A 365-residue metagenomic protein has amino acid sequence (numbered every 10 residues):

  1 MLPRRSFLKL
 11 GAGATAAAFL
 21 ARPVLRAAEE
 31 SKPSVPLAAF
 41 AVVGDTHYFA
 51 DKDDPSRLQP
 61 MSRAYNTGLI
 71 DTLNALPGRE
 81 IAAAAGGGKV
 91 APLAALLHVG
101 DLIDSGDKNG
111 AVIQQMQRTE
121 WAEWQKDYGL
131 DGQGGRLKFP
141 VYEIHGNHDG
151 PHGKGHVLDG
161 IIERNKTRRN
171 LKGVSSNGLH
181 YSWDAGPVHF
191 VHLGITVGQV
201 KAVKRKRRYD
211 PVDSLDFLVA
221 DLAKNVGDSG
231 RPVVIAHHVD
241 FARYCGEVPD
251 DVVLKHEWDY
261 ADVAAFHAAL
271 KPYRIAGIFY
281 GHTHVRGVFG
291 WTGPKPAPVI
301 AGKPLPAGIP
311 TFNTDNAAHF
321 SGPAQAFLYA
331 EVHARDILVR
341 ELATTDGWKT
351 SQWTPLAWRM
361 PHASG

Functional and structural regions predicted by a protein language model:
M1-T15: N-terminal secretory signal peptides and thylakoid transit peptides that target proteins across membranes
A27-Q114: N-terminal active-site segment of His-dependent metallophosphoesterases
P36-A38, A91-A95, R136-V141, G186-H189 (+3 more regions): Loop/turn elements at helix/coil->beta-strand transitions in domains of secreted/extracellular proteins
F40, Y48-D54, Q199-A202, Y244 (+2 more regions): Short, solvent-exposed loop/turn elements at domain surfaces
V42-G44, L96-G100, Y142-G146, I235-H237 (+3 more regions): Active-site neighborhood of phospho(di)ester-bond hydrolases with catalytic His/Asp-centered motifs
K52-S62, K108-T119, A202-R207, G246-W258: Short, flexible/disordered intra-domain loops and linkers
S105-A223, A265-K271, V288-R340, S351 (+1 more regions): Extended active-site neighborhood of metal-dependent phosphoesterases/phosphodiesterases
N225-C245: Short acidic, glycine-rich surface-loop motifs adjacent to enzyme active sites
